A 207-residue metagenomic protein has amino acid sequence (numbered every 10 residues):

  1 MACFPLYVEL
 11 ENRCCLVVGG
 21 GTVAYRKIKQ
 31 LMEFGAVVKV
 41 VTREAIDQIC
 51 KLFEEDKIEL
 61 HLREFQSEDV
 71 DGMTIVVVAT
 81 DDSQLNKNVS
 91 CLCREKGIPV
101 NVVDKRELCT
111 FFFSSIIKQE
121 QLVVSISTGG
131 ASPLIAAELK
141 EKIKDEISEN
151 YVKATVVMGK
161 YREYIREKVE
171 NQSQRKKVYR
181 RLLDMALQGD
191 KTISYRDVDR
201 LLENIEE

Functional and structural regions predicted by a protein language model:
M1-F53: Hydrophobic, well-ordered beta-alpha structural blocks that scaffold small-molecule cofactor pockets
T22-V23, Q84, G130: Residue-level detector of alpha-helix initiation sites
T42, L60-E64, D104: Short loop/edge segments at beta-strand edges and connector loops that shape dinucleotide/nucleotide cofactor-binding
K51-D71: Glycine-rich, highly charged phosphate/nucleotide-binding loops
I75-D81, N86-F112: ADP-ribose/adenylate-binding Rossmann-like module
V102-Y151: E1/E1-like adenylate-forming module used to activate ubiquitin-like modifiers and sulfur-carrier proteins
G130-E207: An accessory alpha-helical subdomain
